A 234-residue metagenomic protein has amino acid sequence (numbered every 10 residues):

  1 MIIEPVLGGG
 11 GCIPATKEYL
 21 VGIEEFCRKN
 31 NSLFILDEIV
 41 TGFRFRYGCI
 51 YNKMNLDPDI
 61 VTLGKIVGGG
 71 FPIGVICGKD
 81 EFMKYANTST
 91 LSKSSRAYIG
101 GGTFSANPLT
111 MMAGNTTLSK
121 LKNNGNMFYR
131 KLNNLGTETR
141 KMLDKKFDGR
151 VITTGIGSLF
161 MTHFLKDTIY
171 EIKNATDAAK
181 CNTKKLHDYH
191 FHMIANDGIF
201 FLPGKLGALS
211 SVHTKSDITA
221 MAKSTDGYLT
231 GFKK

Functional and structural regions predicted by a protein language model:
I2-K234: Conserved N-terminal phosphate-binding loop of PLP-dependent enzymes in the Aspartate aminotransferase
